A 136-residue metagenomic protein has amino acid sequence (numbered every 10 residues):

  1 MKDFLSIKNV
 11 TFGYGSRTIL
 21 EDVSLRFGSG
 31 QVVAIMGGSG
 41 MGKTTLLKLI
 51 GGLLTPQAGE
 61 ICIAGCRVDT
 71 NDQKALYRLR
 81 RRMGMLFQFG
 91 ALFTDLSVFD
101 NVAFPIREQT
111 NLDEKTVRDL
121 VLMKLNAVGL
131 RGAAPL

Functional and structural regions predicted by a protein language model:
R17-T18, Y77: Short coil-to-beta microelement around the adenine-binding A-loop and adjacent beta1/P-loop entry of ABC ATPase
M36-G38: The feature captures the beta-strand-to-loop junction immediately N-terminal to the Walker
G51: Helix-to-loop junction immediately C-terminal to a conserved catalytic motif
G59-V68: Conserved ABC transporter NBD signature motif
C66-R67, E114-A133: Conserved ABC ATPase "signature" region
V68-G84, E114: ABC ATPase NBD coupling module
D95-P105: Short coil-to-helix segment of the ABC ATPase nucleotide-binding domain corresponding to the Q-loop/switch region
